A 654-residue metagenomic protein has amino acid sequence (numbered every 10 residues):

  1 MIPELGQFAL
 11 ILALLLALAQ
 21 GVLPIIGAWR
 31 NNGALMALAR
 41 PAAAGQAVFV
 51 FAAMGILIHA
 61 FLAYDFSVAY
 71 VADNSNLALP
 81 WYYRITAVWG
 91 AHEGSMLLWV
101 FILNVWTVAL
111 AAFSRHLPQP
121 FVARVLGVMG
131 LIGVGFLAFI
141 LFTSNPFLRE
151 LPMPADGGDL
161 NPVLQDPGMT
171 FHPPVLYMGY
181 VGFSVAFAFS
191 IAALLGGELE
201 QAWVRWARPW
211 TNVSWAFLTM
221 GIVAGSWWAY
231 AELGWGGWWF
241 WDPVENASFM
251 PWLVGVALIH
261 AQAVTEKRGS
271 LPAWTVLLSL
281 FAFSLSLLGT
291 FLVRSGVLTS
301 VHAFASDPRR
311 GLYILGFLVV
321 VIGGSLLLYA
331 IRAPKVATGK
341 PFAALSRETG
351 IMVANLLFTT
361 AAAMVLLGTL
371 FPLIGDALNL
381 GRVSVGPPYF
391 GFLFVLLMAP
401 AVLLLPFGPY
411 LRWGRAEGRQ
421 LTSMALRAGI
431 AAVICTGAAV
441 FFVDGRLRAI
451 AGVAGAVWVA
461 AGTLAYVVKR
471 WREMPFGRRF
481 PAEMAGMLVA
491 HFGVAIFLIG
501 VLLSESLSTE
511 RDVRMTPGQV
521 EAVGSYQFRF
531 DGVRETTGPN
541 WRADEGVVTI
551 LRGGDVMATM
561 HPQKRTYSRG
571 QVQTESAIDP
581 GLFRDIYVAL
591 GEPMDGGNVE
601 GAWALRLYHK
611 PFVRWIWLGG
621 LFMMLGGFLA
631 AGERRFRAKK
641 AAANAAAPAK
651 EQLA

Functional and structural regions predicted by a protein language model:
M1-A654: Solvent-exposed, non-transmembrane regions of integral membrane proteins
